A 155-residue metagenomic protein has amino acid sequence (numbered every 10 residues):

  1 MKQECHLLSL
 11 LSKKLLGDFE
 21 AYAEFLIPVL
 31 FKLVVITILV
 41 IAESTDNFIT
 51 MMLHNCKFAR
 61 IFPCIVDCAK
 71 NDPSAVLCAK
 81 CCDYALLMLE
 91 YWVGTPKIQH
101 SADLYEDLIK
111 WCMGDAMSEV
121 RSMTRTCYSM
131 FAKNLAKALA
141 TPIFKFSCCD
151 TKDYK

Functional and structural regions predicted by a protein language model:
M1, T37-L39, P73-V76, A116-M117: Short inter-helical turns and helix N-cap capping residues of alpha-solenoid HEAT/ARM repeat scaffolds
E4-L15, L26-V34, N47-H54, I65-D72 (+3 more regions): Hydrophobic residues within the alpha-helices of tandem HEAT/HEAT-like
D18-A21, F25, V40, R60 (+2 more regions): Structural detector for tandem alpha-solenoid helical repeats, activating at a conserved register within the helical
H54-F58, S101: Helix-boundary capping/turn motifs
S101, C112-V120: Repeat-solenoid scaffold signature
A136-C149: Alpha-helical repeat/alpha-solenoid scaffolds of the HEAT/ARM/MIF4G superfamily and closely related elongated all-alpha
T151-K155: Eukaryotic intrinsically disordered, low-complexity regulatory tails and linkers enriched in charged/polar residues
